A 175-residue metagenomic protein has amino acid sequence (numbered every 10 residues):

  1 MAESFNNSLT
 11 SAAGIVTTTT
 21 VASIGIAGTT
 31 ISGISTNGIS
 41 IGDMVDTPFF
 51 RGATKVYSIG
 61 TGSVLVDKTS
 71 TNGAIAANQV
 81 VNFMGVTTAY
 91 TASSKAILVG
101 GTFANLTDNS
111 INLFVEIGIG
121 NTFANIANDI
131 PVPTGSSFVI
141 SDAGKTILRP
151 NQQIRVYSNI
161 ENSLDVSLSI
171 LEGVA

Functional and structural regions predicted by a protein language model:
M1-I15, M84-L106, Y157-A175: C-terminal interaction-tip segments
V16-G85: Small/polar beta-strand repeat architecture
G33-T36, T87-K95, T146-L148: Extracellular and analogous surface-interaction loops
M44, F114-G118, S167-S169: Beta-strand signatures of extracellular beta-sandwich domains
S58-G60, I130-F138: Short proline/glycine- and polar residue-rich coil/turn motifs
D108-I130: Short, surface-exposed beta-strand/strand-loop-strand elements in extracellular ectodomains
G135-N151: Beta-sandwich interaction modules
T146-N162: Noncatalytic modules at the cell exterior or secretory-pathway interfaces, chiefly beta-strand-rich lectin/adhesion
